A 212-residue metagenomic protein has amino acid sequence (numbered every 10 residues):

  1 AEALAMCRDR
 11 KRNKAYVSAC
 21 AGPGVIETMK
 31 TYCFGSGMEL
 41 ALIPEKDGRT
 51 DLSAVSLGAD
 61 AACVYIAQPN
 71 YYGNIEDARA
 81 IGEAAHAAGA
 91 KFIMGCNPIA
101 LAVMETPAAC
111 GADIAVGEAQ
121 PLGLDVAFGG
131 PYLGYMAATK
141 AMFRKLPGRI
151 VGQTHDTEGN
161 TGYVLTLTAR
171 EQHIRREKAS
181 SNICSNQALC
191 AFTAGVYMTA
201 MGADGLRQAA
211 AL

Functional and structural regions predicted by a protein language model:
E2: Thiamine diphosphate
A5-G162: Conserved PLP-enzyme active-site core in the AAT-like
L122-L212: Active-site C-terminal subdomain of aminotransferase-like
